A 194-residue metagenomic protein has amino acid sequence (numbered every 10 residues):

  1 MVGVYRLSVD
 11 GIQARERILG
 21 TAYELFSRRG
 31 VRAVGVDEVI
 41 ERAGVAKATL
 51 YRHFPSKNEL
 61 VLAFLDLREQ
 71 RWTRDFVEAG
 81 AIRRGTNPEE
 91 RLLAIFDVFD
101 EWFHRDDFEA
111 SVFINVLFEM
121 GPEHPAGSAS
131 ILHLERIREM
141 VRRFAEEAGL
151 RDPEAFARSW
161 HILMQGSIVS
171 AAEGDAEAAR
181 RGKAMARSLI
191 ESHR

Functional and structural regions predicted by a protein language model:
M1-Q13, E191-R194: N-terminal intrinsically disordered/low-complexity leader segments
R15-E16, V36, N58, L62 (+6 more regions): Short, structured helix-loop boundary elements
R17, T21, L25-E59, A63: Helix-turn-helix
V61-R68, D75: Alpha-helical DNA-contacting segments of helix-turn-helix folds
A63, V77-R105, A157-W160: Hydrophobic alpha-helical connector segments
T73-R74, E90-A94, E123-E147, R181-A184: Amphipathic alpha-helical packing segments from all-alpha helical-bundle domains
H104-H124: Amphipathic alpha-helical segments used for helix-helix packing
G127-I131, E146-H193: Hydrophobic/aromatic-rich alpha-helical bundle segments in the mid-to-C-terminal region
